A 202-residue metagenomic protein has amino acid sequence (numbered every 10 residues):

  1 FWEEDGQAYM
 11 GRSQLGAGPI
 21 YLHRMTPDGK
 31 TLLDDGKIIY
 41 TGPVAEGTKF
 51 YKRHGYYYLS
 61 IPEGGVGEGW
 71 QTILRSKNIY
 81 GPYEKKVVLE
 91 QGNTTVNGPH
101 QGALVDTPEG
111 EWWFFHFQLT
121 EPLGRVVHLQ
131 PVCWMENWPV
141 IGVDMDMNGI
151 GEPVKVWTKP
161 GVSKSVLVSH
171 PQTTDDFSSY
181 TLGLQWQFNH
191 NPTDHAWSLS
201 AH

Functional and structural regions predicted by a protein language model:
F1-H202: Carbohydrate-active catalytic/glycan-binding domains of CAZyme proteins, especially the secreted or lumenal ectodomains
